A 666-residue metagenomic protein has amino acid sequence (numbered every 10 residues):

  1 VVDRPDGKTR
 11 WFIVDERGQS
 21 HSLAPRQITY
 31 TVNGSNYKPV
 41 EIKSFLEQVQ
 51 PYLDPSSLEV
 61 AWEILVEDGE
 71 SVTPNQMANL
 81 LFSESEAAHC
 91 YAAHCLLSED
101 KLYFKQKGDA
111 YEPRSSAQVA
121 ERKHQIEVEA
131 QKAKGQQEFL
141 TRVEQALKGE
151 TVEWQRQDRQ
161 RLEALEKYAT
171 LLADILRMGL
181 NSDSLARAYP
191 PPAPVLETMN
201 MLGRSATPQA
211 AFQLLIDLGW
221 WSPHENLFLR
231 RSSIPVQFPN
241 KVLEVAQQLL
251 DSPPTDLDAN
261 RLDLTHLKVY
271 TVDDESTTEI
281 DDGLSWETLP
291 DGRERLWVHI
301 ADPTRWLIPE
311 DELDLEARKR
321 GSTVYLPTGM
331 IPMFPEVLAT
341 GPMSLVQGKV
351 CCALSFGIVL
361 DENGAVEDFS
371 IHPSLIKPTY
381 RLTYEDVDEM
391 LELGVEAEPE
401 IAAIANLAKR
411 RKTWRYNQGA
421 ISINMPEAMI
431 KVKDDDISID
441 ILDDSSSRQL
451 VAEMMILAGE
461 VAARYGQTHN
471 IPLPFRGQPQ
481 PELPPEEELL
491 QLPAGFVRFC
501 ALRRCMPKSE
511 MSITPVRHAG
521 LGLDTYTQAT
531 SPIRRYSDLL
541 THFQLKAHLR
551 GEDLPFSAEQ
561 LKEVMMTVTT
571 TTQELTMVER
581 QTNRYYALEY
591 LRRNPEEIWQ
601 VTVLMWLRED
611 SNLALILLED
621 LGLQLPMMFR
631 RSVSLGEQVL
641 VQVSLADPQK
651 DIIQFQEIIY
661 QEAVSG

Functional and structural regions predicted by a protein language model:
V2-V49: Long, low-complexity, charged/polar intrinsically disordered regions in eukaryotic proteins
D6-K8, R17, Q27-Y30, E63-C95 (+6 more regions): Electropositive polyanion-binding surfaces
P39-N75, N79-S83, I126-E129, A133 (+1 more regions): Beta-strand-enriched accessory nucleic-acid recognition/scaffold domains that flank the catalytic cores of large
S98-A110, W221: A short, conserved structural fragment
K107-K123, L229-R230: Accessory beta->alpha helical hairpin/"wing" motif in late/C-terminal subdomains of nucleic-acid enzymes
V119-Q145: Short, amphipathic alpha-helical interaction segments positioned at domain boundaries
L140-Q145, G149-Q160, A164: Non-catalytic, alpha-helical, charged scaffold/linker segments that couple or flank catalytic or architectural cores
Q157-K268: Low-complexity, highly charged intrinsically disordered N-terminal segments that act as targeting/localization
